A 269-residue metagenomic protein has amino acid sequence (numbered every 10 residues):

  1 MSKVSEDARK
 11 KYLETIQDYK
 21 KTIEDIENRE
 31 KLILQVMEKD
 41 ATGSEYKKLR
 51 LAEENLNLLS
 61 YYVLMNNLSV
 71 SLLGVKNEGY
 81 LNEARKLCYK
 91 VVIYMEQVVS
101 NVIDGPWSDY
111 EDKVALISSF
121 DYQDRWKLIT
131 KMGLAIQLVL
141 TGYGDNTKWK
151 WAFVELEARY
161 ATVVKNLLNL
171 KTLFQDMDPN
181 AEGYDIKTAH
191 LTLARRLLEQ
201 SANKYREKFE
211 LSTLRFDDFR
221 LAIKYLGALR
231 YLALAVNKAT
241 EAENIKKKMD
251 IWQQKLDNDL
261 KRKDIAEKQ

Functional and structural regions predicted by a protein language model:
M1-A41, I265-K268: Eukaryotic intrinsically disordered, low-complexity segments enriched for acidic and Ser/Thr/Pro residues that serve as
L13, E45-L72, K86-T147, W151-E210: Amphipathic alpha-helical repeat scaffolds of TPR domains
Y19-I26, A52-L58, A194-S201, D218-Y225: Short amphipathic alpha-helical heptad-repeat segments
E30, L81, C88, M95 (+5 more regions): Inward-facing hydrophobic residues that define packing positions of alpha-helical scaffold repeats
K31-E38, V92-I93, S100, K165 (+1 more regions): Amphipathic alpha-helical segments of tetratricopeptide repeats
K76, E83, E155, L221 (+1 more regions): Alpha-helical positions within canonical tetratricopeptide repeat
I117-Q123, Y143, D250-Q269: Alpha-helical linker/edge segments of TPR/alpha-solenoid repeat scaffolds and analogous pre-/post-domain helices
N203-K247: Extended alpha-helical scaffolding segments
